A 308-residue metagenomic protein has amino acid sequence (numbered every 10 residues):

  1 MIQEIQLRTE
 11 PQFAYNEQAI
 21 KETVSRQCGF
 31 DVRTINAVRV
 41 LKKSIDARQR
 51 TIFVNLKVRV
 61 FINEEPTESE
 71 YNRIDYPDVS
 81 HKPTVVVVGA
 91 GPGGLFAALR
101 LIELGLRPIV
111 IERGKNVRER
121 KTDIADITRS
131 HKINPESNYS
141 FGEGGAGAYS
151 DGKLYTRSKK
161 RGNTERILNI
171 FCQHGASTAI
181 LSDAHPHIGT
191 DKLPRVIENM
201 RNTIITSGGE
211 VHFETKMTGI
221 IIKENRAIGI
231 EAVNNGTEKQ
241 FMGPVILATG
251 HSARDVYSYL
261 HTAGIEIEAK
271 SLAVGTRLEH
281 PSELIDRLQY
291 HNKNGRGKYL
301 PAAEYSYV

Functional and structural regions predicted by a protein language model:
M1-V54, V58-Y149, K153-V308: Residues forming the flavin
